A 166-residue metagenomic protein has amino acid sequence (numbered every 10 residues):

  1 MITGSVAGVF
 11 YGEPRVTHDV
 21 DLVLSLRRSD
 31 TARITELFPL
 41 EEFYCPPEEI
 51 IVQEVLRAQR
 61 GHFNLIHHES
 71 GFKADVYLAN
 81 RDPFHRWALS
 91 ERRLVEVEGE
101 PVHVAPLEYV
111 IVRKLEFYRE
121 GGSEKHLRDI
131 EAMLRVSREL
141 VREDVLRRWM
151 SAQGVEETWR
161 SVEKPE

Functional and structural regions predicted by a protein language model:
M1-E166: Compositionally biased terminal segments of proteins
